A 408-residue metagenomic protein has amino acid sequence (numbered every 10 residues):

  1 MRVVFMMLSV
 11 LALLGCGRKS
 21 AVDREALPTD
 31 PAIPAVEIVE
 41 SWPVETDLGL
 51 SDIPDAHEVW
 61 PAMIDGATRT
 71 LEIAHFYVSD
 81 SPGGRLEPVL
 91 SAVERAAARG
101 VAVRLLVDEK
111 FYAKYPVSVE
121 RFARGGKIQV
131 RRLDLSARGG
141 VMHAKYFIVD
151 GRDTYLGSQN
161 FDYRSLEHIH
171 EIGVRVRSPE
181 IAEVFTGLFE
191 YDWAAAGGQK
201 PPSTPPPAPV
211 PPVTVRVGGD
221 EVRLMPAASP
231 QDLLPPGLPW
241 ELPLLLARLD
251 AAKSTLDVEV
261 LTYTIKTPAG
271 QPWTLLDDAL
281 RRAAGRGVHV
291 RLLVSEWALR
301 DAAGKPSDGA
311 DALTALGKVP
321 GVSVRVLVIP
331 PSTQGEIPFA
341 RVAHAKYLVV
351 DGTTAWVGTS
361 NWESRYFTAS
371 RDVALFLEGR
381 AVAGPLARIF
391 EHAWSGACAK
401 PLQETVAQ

Functional and structural regions predicted by a protein language model:
M1-L14: Sec-dependent bacterial lipoprotein signal peptides
F5, C16-Q408: Charged, low-complexity intrinsically disordered terminal segments
